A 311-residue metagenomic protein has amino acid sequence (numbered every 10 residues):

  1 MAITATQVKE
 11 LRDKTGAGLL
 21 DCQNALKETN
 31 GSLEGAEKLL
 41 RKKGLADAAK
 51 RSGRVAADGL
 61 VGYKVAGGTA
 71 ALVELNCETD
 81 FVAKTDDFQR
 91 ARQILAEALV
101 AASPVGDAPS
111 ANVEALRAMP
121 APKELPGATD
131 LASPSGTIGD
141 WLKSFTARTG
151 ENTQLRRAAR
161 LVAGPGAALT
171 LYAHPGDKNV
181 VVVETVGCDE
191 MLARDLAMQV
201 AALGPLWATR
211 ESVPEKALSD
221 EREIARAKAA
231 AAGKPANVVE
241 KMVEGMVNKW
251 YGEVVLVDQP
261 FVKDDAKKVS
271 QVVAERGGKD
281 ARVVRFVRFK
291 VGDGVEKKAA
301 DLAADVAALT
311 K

Functional and structural regions predicted by a protein language model:
A2-K311: N-terminal assembly/interaction segments in proteins that build large macromolecular machines
